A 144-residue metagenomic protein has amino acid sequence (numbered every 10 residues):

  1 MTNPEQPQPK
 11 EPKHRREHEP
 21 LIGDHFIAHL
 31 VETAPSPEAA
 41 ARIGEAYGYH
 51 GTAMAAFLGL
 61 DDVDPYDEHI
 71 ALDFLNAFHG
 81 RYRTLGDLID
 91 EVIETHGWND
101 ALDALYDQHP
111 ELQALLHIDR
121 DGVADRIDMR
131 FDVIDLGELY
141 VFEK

Functional and structural regions predicted by a protein language model:
T2-D103: Mixed-charge (acidic/basic) macromolecular-recognition segments
P7, T95-K144: Acidic, proline/glycine-rich low-complexity IDRs
